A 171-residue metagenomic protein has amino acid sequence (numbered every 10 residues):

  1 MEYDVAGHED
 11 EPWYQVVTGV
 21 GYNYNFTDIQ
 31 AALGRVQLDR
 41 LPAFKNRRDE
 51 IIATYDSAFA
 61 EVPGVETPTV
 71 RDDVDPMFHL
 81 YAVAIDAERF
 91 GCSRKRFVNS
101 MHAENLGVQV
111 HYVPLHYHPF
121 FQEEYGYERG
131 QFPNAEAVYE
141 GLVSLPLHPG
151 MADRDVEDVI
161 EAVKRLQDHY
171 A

Functional and structural regions predicted by a protein language model:
M1-A171: PLP-dependent aminotransferase class I/II
